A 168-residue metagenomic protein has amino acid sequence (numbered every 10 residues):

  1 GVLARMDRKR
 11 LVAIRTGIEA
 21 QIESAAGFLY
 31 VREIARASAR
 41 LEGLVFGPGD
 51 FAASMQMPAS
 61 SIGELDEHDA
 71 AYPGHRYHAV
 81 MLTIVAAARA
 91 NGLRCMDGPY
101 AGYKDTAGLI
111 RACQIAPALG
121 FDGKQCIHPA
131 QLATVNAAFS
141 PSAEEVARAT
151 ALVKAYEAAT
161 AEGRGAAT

Functional and structural regions predicted by a protein language model:
G1-T168: Expand to "…catalyze enediolate/carbanion chemistry for C-C bond making/breaking, isomerization, decarboxylation
